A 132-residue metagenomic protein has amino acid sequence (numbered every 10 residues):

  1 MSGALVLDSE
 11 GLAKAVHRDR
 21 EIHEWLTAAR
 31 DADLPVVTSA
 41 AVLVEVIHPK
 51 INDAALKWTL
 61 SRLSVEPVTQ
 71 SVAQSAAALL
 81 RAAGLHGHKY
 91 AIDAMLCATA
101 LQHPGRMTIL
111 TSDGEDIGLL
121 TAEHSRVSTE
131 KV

Functional and structural regions predicted by a protein language model:
M1-T38, I47-S61, H124: Short, well-structured N-terminal submotif of metal-dependent ribonuclease cores
S2, L101-V132: Acidic, PIN/NYN-like endoribonuclease modules and their adjacent C-terminal/linker elements
L7, T38, P67, A91 (+1 more regions): Short beta-strand scaffold positions
G11-L12, V42, V72, M95-L96 (+1 more regions): Alpha-helix capping/helix-boundary segments
E45, S75, L119-L120: Phosphate- and divalent-cation-binding pockets in alpha/beta enzyme and binding domains that engage nucleotide-derived
V46, Y90-T108: Acidic, metal-associated active-site segment
S64-G84, A94: Acidic catalytic patch
H86-H88: A short, glycine/small-residue-rich beta-strand->loop->alpha-helix junction that serves as a flexible
